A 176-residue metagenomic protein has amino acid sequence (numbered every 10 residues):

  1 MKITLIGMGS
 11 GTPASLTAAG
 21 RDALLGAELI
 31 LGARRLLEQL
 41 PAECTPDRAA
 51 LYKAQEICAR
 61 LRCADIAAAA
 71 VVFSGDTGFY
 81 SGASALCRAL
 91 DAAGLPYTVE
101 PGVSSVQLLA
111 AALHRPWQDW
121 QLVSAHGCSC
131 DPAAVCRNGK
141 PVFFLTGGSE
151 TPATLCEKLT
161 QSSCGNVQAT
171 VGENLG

Functional and structural regions predicted by a protein language model:
M1-V103, Q107-L108, G127-D131: Class I S-adenosyl-L-methionine
K2-L5, A18-A19, I66-A69, N138-G176: A contiguous loop/helix-start segment that scaffolds small-molecule binding in enzyme catalytic cores
D22-A23, C63-A64, D91, L113-P116 (+2 more regions): Solvent-exposed alpha-helices and their adjacent loops that cap or buttress functional pockets in soluble metabolic
L29-G32, H114-Q118, T160-G165, N174: Generic secondary-structure signature for well-ordered alpha-helical cores
G82, L109, T154-K158: Hydrophobic side chains in well-ordered alpha-helices
P101, S124, E173: Short loop/edge segments at beta-strand edges and connector loops that shape dinucleotide/nucleotide cofactor-binding
S105-N138, G147: Short, glycine-/small-residue-rich phosphate/pyrophosphate-handling segment
